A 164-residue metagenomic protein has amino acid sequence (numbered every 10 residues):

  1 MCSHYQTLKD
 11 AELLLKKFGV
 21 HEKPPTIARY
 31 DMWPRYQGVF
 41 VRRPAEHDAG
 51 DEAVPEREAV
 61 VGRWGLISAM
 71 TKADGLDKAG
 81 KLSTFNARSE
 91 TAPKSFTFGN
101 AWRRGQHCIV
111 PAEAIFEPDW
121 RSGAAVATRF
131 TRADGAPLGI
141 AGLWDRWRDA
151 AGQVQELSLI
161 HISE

Functional and structural regions predicted by a protein language model:
M1-S163: Short linear sequence motif anchored by a di-proline
